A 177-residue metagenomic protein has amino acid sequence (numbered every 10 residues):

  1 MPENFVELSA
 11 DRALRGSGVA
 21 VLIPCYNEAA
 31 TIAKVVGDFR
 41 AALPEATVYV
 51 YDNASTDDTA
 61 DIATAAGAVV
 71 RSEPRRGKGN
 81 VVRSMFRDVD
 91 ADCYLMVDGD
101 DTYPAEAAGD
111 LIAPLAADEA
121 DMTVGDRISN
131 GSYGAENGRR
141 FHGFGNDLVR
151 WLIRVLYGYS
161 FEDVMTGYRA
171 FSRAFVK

Functional and structural regions predicted by a protein language model:
M1-D38: N-proximal low-complexity "stem/linker" segments adjacent to membrane-targeting elements
E28-T31, S55, K78: Donor nucleotide-sugar binding loop of glycosyltransferases
G37-A46: Short, acidic, metal-binding catalytic loop of nucleotide-sugar glycosyltransferases
D52-A60: A conserved acidic beta->alpha catalytic loop
P74-D88, A105-K177: Acceptor/aglycone-binding surface of glycosyltransferases and processive sugar-polymer synthases
Y94: Short aromatic/hydrophobic "clamp" motif used to bind/position activated sugar donors
D98-Y103: The conserved acidic donor/metal-binding loop of glycosyltransferases
